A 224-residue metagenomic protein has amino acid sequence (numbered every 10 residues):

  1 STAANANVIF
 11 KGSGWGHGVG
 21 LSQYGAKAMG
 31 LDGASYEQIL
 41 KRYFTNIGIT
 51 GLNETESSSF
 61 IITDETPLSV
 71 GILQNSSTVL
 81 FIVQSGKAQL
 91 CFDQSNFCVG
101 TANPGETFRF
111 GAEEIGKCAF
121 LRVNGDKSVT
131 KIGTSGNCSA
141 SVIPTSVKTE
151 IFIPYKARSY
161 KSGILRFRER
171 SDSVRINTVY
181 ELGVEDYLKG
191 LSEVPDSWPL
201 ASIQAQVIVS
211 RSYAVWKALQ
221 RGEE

Functional and structural regions predicted by a protein language model:
S1-E224: Conserved, single-site charged/polar hotspot
